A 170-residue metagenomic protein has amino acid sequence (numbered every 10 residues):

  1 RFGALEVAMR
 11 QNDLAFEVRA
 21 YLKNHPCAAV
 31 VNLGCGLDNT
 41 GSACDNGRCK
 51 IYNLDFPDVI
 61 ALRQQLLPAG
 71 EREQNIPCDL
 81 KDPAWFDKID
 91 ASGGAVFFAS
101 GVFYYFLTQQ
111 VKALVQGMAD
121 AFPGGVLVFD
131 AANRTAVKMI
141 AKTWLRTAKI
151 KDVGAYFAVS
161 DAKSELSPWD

Functional and structural regions predicted by a protein language model:
R1-D170: Alpha-helical subdomain
